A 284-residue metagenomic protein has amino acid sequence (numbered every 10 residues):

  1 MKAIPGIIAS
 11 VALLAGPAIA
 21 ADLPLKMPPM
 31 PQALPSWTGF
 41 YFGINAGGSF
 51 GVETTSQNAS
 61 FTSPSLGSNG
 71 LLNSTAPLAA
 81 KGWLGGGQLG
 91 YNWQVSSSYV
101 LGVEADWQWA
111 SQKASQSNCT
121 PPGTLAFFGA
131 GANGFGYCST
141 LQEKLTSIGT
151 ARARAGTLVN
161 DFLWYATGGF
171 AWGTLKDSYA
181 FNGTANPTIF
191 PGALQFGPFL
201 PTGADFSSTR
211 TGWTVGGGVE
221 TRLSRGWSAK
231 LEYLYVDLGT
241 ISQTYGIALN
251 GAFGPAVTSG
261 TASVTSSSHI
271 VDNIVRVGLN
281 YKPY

Functional and structural regions predicted by a protein language model:
K2-Y284: Gram-negative outer-membrane beta-barrel domains
